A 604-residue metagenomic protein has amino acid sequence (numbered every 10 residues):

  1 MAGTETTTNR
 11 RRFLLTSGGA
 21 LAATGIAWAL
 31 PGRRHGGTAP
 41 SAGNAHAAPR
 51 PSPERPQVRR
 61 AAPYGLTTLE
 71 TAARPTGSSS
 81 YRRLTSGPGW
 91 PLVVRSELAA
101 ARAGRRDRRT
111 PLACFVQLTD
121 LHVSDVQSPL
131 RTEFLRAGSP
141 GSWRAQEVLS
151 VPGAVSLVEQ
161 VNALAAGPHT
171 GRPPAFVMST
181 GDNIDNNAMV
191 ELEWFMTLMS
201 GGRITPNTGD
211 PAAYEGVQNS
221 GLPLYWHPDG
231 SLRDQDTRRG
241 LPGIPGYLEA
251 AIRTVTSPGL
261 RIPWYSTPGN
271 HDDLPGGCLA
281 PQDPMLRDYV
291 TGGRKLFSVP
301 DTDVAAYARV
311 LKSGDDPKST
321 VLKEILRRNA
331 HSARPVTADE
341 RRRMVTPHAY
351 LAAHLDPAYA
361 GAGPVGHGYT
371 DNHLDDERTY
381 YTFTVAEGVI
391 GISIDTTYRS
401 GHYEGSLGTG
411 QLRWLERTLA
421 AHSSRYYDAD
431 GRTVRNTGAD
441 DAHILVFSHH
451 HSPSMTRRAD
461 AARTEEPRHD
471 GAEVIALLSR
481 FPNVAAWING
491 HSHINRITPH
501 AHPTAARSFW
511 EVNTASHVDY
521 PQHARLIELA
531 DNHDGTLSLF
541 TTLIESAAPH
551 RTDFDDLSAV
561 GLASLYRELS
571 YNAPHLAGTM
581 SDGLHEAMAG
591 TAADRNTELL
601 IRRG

Functional and structural regions predicted by a protein language model:
M1-T8, R34-G36: N-terminal secretory signal peptides
N9-I26: N-terminal export leaders
G25-A47: C-terminal region of N-terminal signal peptides and the immediate post-cleavage residues of exported proteins
G43-H169, A175-M178, N219-Y247, S266 (+3 more regions): Metal-dependent phosphoesterase/phosphodiesterase active-site architecture
D120, G181-D182, G269-N270, H449 (+1 more regions): Active-site glycine-centered loops adjacent to acidic/histidine catalytic or metal-binding residues that shape
N162-A166, M196-I204, A420-S424, S479 (+1 more regions): Sec-exported extracytoplasmic/periplasmic mature domains
T180-S200, P275-L286, R457-A459, R496-P503: Metal-dependent catalytic neighborhoods of phosphoester/phosphodiester hydrolases
Y398-R413, A420-I488: Active-site-proximal segments of metal-dependent phosphoesterases and phosphodiesterases across multiple
